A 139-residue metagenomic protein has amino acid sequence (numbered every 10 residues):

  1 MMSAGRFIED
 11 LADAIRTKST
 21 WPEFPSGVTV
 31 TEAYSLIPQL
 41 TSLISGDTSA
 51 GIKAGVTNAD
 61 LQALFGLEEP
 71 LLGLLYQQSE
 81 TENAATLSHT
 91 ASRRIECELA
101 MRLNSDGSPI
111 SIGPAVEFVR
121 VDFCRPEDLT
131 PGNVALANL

Functional and structural regions predicted by a protein language model:
M2-L139: Catalytic-core "active-site belt" of small-molecule-metabolizing enzymes, emphasizing His/Asp/Glu-rich regions
